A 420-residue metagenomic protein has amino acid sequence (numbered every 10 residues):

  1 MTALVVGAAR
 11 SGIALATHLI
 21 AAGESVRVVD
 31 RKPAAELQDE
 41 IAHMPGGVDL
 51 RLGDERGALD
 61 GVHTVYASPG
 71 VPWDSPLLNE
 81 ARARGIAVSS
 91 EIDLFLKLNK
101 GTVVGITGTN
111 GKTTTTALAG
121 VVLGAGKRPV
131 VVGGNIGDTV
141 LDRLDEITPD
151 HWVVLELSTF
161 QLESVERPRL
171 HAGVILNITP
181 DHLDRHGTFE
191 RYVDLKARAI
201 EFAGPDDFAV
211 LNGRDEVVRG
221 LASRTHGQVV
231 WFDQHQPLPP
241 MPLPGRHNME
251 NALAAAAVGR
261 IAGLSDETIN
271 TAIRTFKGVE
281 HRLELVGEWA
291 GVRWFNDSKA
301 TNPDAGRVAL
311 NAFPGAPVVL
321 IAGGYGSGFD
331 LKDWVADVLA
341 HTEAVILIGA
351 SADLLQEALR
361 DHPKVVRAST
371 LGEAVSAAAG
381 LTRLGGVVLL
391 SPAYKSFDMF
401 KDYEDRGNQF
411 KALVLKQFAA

Functional and structural regions predicted by a protein language model:
M1-S90, L94, P244, E357 (+1 more regions): N-terminal leader/targeting and accessory segments in enzymes
T2, A14-A22, P129, M241-T342 (+1 more regions): Nucleotide phosphate-binding/pyrophosphate-handling subdomain across enzymes that bind or process nucleotide phosphates
T2, H63-T64, W152, A172 (+4 more regions): Structural motif
H18-I20, A58-D60, P69-G213, V217-H226 (+2 more regions): Phosphate-binding loop of NTP-binding sites
L19, V65, I106, N135 (+12 more regions): Residue-level signal for inorganic ion chemistry
S25-D30, V131-V132, V154, W231 (+1 more regions): Short beta-strand "acidic-cap" motif of Rossmann-like dinucleotide-binding folds
S25-K32, A209-G213, V319-A322, H341-A350: Short internal beta-strands
D39-D49, K332-G386: C-terminal helical cap/extension that packs against the catalytic core of soluble nucleotide-cofactor enzymes
